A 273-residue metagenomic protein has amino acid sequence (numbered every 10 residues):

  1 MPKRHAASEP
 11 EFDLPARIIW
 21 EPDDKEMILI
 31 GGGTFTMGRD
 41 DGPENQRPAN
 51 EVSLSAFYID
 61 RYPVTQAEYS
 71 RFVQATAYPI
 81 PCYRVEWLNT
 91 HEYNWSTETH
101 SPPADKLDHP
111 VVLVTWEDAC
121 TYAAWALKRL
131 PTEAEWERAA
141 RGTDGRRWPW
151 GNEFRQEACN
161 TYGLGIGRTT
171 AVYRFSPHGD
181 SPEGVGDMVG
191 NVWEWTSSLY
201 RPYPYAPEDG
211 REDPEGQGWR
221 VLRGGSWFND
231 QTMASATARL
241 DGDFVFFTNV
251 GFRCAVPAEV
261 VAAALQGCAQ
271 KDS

Functional and structural regions predicted by a protein language model:
M1-W20: N-terminal pre-domain segments of enzymes
R17-N89, V112-E117, V189-G190, A258: A short glycine-rich, aromatic-capped structural motif
E21-D23, G186, T248-V250: Short, basic and Ser/Thr-rich N-terminal targeting/leader segments
I30, T36, D40-D41, P79 (+4 more regions): Functional-site microenvironments in short loops/helix caps that host divalent-cation chemistry
R47-A49, Q217-W219, N249: Short edge beta-strand segments in beta-sheet-rich domains
S55, A263-A264: Compositionally biased, intrinsically disordered low-complexity segments
T248-A263: Short, structured beta-strand segments at or near domain termini in extracellular proteins/domains
